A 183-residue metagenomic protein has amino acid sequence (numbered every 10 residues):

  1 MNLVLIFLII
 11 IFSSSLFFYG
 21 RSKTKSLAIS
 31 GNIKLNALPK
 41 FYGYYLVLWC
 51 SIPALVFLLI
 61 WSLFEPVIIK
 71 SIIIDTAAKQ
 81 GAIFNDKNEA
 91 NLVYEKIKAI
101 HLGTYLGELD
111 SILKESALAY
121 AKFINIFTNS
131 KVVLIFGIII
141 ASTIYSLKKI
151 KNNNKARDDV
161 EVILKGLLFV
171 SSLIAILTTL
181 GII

Functional and structural regions predicted by a protein language model:
M1-L8, L35-L59, V160-T179, I183: Alpha-helical transmembrane segments and their helix-start/interface "positive-inside/aromatic belt" motifs in integral
N2-S26: N-terminal prosegments of processed precursors
S14-R21, S62-E65, N129-N152: Transmembrane alpha-helical segments in integral membrane proteins
F18-A37, K155: Membrane-interface helix-loop junction between the first two transmembrane segments
K23, L27-A28, F64, I68 (+2 more regions): Membrane-interfacial segments
K34, L38, I72, I138-T143: Extended, highly charged clamp/arch subdomains and adjacent linkers that form or line substrate-binding channels
F57-G137: Alpha-helical transmembrane helix bundles of large polytopic membrane transport and channel proteins
K151-I163: Intracellular loop-helix junctions on the cytosolic face of multi-pass helical membrane proteins
